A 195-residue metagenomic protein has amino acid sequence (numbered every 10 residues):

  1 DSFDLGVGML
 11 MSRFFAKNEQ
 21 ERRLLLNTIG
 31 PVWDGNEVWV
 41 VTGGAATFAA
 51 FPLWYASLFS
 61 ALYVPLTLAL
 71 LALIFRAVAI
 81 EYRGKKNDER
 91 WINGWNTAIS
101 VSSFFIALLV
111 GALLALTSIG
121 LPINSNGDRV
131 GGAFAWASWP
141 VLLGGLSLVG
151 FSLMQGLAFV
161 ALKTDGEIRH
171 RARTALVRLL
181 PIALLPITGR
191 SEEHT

Functional and structural regions predicted by a protein language model:
D1-G35, V41-G44: N-terminal signal-anchor module of multipass membrane proteins
S2-L10, I74-D88, L114-G127, L146-I168: Juxtamembrane interface elements at the cytosolic ends of transmembrane helices in multi-pass membrane proteins
M11-L25, A50-S57, A77-N96, R129 (+1 more regions): Membrane-interfacial helix termini and the short, flexible loops that connect transmembrane helices in multi-pass
L25-W33, A172-I182: Junctions where cytoplasmic loops transition into the N-terminal start of transmembrane alpha-helices in multi-pass
V32-S103, G120, N124: Membrane-interface helix-loop-helix modules in multi-pass inner-membrane proteins
N93-V110, R178-L185: Small-residue-rich segments of transmembrane alpha-helices in multi-pass membrane proteins, especially helix faces
A98, V130-L146: Short aromatic-rich membrane-water interface segments that cap or initiate transmembrane helices in multi-pass membrane
E193-T195: Conserved small/polar residues in nucleotide/adenosyl-binding loops
